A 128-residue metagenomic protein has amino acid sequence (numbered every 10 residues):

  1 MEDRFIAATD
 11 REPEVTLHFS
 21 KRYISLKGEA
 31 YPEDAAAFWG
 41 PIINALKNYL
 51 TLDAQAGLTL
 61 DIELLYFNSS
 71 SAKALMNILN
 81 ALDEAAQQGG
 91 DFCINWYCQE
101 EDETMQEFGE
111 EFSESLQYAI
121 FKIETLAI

Functional and structural regions predicted by a protein language model:
M1-L17: N-terminal amphipathic/basic leader segments beginning at the initiator methionine
I6, E111-I128: A cross-taxonomic marker for long C-terminal extensions/tails that follow the last structured domain
E12-V15, Y31-A56, L75: A short, well-ordered alpha-helical element
R22-G28: Short, aliphatic-rich beta-strand segments
A37, I42, I62-F112: Amphipathic alpha-helical interaction surfaces in cytosolic regulatory modules
N48-Q55, E84-Q88, E114: Secondary-structure boundary motif
Y49-T59, L65, S70: Helix-adjacent hinge/juxtasegments
G57-D61, D91-C93, I120-K122: Residues at or immediately flanking beta-strands
